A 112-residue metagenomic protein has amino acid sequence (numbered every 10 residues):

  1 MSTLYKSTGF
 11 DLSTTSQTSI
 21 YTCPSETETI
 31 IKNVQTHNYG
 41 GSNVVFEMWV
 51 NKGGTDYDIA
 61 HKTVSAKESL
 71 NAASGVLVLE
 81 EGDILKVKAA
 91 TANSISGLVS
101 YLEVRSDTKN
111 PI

Functional and structural regions predicted by a protein language model:
M1-N33, A90-I112: C-terminal interaction-tip segments
T36-G41, A90: Short solvent-exposed strand-capping/beta-turn motif centered on an Asx-Ser/Thr pair
M48-K52, V99-Y101: Conserved aromatic beta-strand anchor motif in extracellular beta-sandwich/beta-rich domains
N51-I84, A90: Intrinsically disordered, low-complexity Pro/Gly/Ser/Thr-rich segments with frequent PxxP/GP/PP motifs and embedded
